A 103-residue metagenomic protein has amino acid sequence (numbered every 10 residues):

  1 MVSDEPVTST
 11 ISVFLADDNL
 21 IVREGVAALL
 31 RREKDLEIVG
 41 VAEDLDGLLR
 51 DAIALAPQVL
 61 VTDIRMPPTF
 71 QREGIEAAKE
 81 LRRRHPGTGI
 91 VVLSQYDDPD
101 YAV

Functional and structural regions predicted by a protein language model:
M1-S12: Non-catalytic signal-transmission and effector/linker regions of two-component phosphorelay proteins
T10, A56, R83-G89: His-Asp phosphorelay/catalytic-motif detector in bacterial-type signaling
D18, V92-D97: Conserved active-site segment of CheY-like receiver
L20-G40: Two-component/phosphorelay signaling modules centered on CheY-like receiver
V41-V59: Acidic, metal-coordinating helix/loop segments flanking the phosphotransfer/catalytic sites of two-component signaling
D63-I64, S94: Active-site residues of response regulator receiver
Q71-G87: Short amphipathic alpha-helix used as the core "switch/output" element in two-component signaling
D98-A102: Alpha4-beta5-alpha5 switch/output surface of CheY-like receiver
